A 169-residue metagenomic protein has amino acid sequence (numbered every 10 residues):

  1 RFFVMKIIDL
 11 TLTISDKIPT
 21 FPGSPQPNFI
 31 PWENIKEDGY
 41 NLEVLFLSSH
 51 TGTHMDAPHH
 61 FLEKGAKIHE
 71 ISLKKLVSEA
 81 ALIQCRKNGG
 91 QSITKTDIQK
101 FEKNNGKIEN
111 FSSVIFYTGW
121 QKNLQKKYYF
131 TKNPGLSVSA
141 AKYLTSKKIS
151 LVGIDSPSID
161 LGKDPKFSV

Functional and structural regions predicted by a protein language model:
F2-V169: Active-/binding-site microenvironments in catalytic and ligand-binding cores
